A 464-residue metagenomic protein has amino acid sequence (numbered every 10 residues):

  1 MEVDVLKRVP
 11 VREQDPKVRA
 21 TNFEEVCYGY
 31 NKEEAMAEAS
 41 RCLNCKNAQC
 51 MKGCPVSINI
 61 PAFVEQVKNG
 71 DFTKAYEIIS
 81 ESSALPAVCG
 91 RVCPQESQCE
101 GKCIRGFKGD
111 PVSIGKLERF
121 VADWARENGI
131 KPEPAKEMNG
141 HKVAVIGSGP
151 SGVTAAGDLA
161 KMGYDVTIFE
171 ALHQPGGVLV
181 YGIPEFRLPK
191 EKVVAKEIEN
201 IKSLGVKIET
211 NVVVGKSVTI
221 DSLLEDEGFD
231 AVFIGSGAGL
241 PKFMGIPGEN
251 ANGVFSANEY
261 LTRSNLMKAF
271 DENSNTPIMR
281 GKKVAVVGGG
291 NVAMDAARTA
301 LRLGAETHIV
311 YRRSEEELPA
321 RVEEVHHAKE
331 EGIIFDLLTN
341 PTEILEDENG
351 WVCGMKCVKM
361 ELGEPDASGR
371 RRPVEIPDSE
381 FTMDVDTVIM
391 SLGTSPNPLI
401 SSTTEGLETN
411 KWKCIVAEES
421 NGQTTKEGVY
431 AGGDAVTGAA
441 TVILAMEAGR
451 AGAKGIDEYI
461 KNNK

Functional and structural regions predicted by a protein language model:
R19-A37, N59-R91, K108-A135, S264-N265: Ferredoxin-type iron-sulfur electron-transfer modules in oxidoreductases and energy-metabolism complexes
N44-N69, V88-V121, T167, Q174 (+1 more regions): Iron-sulfur cluster-binding cysteine motifs and their immediate structural context in ferredoxin-like electron-transfer
K74, E137-M138, K142-I146, I198-I246 (+4 more regions): Feature captures the FAD/FMN-dependent oxidoreductase FAD-binding
V121-E137, V194-K216, P241-L303, T409-S420 (+1 more regions): Glycine-rich dinucleotide-binding loop and its adjacent helix/turn
K142-T167, A293-L301: N-terminal Rossmann-like FAD-binding beta1-loop-alpha1 element of flavoenzymes
I168, L172-S203, I208-E209, A297-E343: Rossmann-like dinucleotide-binding cores of NAD(P)H-dependent redox enzymes
N250-G281, P365-A439: FAD-site-proximal beta/loop scaffold in flavoenzymes
A296, A435-N463: A conserved FAD-binding loop/helix module that cradles the flavin
